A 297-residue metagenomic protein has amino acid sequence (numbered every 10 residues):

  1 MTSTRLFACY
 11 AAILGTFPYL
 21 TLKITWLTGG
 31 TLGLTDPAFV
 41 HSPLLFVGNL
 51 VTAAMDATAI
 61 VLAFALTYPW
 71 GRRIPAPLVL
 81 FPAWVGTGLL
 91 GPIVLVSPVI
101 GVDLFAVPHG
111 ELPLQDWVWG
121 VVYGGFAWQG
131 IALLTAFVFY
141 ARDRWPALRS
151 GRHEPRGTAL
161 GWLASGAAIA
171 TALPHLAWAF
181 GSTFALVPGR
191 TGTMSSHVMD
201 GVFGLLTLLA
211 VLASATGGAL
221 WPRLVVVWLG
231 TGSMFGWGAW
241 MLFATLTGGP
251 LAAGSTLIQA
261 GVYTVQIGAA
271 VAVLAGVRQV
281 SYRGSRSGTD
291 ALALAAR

Functional and structural regions predicted by a protein language model:
M1, D143-A159, R286-R297: Membrane-interfacial, low-structure loops and terminal tails that flank and connect transmembrane helices in multi-pass
M1-A12, H41-G48, R72-P82, L112-V122 (+4 more regions): Membrane-interface helix-boundary signature
A12-L22, V85-V96, Y123-A132, G157-F180 (+2 more regions): Alpha-helical transmembrane segments of multi-pass integral membrane proteins
L20, L205-L212, W221-G288: C-terminal functional regions that serve as terminal interaction/effector modules
K23-T52, V96-G124, H175-V202, A239-T264: Membrane interfacial helix motifs at helix-loop boundaries and amphipathic/re-entrant anchors
T52-L62, G124-R142, V202-A213, V262-Q279: Hydrophobic cores of alpha-helical transmembrane segments in multi-pass inner/ER membrane proteins, independent
A65-G86, A213-G232: Loop-to-transmembrane helix junctions at the membrane interface
W70-R149: Membrane-interface helix-loop-helix junctions at boundaries between adjacent transmembrane segments
